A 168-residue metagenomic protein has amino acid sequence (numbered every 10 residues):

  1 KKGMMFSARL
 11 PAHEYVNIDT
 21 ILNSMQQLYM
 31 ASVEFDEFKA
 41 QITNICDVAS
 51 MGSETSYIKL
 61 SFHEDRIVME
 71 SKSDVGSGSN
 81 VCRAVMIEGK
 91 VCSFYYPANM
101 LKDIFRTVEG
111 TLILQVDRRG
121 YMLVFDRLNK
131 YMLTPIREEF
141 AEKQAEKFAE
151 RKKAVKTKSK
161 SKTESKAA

Functional and structural regions predicted by a protein language model:
K1-H13, N23-A168: DNA polymerase processivity clamps
N17-T20: Specificity-determining recognition surfaces
